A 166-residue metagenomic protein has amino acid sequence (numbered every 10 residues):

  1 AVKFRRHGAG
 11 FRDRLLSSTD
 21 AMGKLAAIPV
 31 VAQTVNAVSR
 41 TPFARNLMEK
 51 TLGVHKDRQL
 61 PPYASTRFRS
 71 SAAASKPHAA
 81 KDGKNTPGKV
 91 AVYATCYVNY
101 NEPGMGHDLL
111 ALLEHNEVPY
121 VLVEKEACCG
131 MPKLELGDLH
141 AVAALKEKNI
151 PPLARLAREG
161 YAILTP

Functional and structural regions predicted by a protein language model:
A1-C128, K133-P166: Iron-sulfur-cluster electron-transfer modules
